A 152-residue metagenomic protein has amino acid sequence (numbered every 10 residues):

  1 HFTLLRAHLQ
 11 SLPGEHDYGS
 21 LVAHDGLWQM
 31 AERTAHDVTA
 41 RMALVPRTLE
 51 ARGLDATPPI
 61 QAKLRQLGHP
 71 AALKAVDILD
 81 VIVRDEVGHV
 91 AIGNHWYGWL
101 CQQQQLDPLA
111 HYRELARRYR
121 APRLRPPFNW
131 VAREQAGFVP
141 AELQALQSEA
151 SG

Functional and structural regions predicted by a protein language model:
H1-G152: Non-heme di-metal
